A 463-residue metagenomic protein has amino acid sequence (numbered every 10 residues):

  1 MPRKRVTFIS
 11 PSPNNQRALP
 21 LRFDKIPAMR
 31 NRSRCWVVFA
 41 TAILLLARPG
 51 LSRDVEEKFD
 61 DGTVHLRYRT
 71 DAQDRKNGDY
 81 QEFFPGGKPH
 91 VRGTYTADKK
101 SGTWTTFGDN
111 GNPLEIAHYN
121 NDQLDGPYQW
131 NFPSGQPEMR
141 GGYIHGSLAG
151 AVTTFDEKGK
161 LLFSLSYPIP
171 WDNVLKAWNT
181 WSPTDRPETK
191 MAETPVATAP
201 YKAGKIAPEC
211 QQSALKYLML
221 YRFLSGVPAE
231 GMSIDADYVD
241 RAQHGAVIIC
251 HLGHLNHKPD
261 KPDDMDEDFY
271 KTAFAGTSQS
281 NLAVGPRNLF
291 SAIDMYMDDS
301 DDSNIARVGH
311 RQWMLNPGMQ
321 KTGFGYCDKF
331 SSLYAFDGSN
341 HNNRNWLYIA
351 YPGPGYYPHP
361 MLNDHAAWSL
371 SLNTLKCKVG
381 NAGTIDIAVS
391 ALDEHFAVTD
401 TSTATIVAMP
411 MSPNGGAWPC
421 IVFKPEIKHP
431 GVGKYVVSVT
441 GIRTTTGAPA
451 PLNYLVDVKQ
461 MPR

Functional and structural regions predicted by a protein language model:
M1-K4, L21: Compositionally biased, low-complexity intrinsically disordered regions
R3-F8, L45-P170: Glycine/tyrosine- and acidic-biased, solvent-exposed loop/turn segments at the edges of beta-strands
T7, N14, D24-K25: Short, positively charged and aromatic/hydrophobic N-terminal segments
S10-S12, S33: Serine residues within intrinsically disordered or low-complexity segments
S12, R22-F23, A42, D71: Short, linear, compositionally biased motifs with a strong N-terminal bias
D24-V38: Bacterial N-terminal signal peptides that target proteins for export
V37-L46: Bacterial N-terminal signal peptides
P170-R463: Functional surface patches built around histidine and acidic residues
